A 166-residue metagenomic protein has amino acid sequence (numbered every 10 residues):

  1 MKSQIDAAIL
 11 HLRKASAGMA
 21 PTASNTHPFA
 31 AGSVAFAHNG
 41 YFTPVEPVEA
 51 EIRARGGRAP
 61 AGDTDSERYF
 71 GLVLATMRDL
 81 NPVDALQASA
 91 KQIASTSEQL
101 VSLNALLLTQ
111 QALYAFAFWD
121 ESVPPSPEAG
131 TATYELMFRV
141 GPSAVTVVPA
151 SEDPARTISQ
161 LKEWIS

Functional and structural regions predicted by a protein language model:
M1-S166: N-terminal segments that mediate ammonia production and transfer in glutamine-dependent amidotransferase systems
